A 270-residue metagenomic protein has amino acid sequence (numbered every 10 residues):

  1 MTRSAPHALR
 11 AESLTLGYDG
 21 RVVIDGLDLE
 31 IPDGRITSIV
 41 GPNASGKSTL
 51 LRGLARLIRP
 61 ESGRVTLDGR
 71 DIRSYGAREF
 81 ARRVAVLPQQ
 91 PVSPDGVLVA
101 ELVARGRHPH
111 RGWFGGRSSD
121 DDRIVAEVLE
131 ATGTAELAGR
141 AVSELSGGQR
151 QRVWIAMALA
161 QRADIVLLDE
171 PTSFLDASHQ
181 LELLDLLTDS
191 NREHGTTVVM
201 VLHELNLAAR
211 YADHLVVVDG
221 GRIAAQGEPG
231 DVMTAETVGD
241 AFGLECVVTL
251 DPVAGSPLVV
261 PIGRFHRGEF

Functional and structural regions predicted by a protein language model:
V40-P42: The feature captures the beta-strand-to-loop junction immediately N-terminal to the Walker
A55: Helix-to-loop junction immediately C-terminal to a conserved catalytic motif
G63-D71, F80: Conserved ABC transporter NBD signature motif
A104, S119-L137: Conserved ABC ATPase "signature" region
A141-L145, Q149: Conserved ABC ATPase signature
V166-E170: Catalytic Walker B motif of ABC-type/P-loop ATPase nucleotide-binding domains
A241-F270: ABC ATPase nucleotide-binding domains
